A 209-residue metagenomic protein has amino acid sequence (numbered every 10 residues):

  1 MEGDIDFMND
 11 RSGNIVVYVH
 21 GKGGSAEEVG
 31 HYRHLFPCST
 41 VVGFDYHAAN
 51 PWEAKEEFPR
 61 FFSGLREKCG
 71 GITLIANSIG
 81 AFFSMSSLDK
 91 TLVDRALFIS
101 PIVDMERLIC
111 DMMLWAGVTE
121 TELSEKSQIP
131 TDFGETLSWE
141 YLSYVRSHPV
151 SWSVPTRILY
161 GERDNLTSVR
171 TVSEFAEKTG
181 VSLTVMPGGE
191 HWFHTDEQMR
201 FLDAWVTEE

Functional and structural regions predicted by a protein language model:
E2-A49: Short, surface-exposed "cap/lid" segments of acyl-processing enzymes
D10-R11, L65-G70, W152, E209: Glycine-rich phosphate-binding loop signature in dinucleotide/nucleotide-binding domains
V17-K22, I75, I99, L159: Short hydrophobic segments within beta-strands
A26-R33, W52-K55, V169-S173: Short, surface-exposed alpha-helical segments at coil->helix boundaries
E28, A48-R66: Alpha/beta-hydrolase active-site loop
I75-S84: Gly/Ala-rich beta-loop-alpha elbow adjacent to hydrolase catalytic centers
S87-L88: Aromatic pocket-lining residues of Rossmann-like dinucleotide-binding sites
L92-E174, K178-V185, G189-E209: The alpha/beta-hydrolase serine catalytic core
